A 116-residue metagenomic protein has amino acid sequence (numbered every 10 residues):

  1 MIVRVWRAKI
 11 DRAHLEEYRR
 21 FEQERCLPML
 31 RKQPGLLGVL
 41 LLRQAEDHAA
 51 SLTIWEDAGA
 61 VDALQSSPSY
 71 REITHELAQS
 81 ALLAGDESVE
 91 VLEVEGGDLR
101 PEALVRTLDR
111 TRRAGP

Functional and structural regions predicted by a protein language model:
M1-R4, E16, P68: Short alpha-helical segments used as structural interaction elements across diverse proteins
I2, R7-K9, L37-A49, H75-P116: Glycine-rich beta-strand-turn "strand-cap" elements at beta-sheet edges
R7-R12, T53-E56: Short beta-strand-to-loop capping motifs
K9-F21: Short, surface-exposed ligand-recognition loops at beta-strand->loop->(often short) alpha-helix junctions that present
R12-H14, G59, E95: Residues that cap or initiate secondary-structure elements
E16-Y18, A49-S51, V61-A63, L99-P101: Short acidic, gly/pro-rich beta-turn/loop elements at beta-sheet edges and active-site/ligand-binding grooves
R20, S51, S69-Y70, R106: Residues in and immediately flanking transmembrane alpha helices
E24-L37, I54-E90: An amphipathic, aromatic/His-enriched active-site/gating alpha helix that lines ligand/cofactor pockets
